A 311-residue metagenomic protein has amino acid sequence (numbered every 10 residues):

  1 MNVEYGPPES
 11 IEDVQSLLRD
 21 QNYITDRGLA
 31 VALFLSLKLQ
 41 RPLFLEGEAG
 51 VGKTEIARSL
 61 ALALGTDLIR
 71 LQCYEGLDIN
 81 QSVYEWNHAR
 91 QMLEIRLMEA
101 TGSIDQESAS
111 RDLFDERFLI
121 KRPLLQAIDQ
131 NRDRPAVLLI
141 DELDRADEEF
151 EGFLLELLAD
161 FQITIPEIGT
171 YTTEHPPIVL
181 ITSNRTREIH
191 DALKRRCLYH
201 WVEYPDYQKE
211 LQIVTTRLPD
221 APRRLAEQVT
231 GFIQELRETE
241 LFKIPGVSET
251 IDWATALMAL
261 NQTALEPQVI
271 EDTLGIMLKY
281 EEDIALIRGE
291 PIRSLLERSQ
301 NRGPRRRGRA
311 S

Functional and structural regions predicted by a protein language model:
M1-S311: C-terminal regulatory/interaction module of P-loop NTP-utilizing enzymes
